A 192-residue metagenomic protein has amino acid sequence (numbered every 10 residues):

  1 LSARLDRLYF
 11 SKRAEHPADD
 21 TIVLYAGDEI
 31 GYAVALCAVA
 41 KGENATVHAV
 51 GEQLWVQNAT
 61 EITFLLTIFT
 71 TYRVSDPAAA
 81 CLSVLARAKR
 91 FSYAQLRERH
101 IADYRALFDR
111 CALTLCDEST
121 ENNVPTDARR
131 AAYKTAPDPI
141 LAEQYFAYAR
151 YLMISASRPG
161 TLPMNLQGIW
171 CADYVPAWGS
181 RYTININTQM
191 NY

Functional and structural regions predicted by a protein language model:
L1-Y192: Aromatic-residue-lined binding/catalytic grooves and analogous aromatic/hydrophobic interfacial grooves in multimeric
